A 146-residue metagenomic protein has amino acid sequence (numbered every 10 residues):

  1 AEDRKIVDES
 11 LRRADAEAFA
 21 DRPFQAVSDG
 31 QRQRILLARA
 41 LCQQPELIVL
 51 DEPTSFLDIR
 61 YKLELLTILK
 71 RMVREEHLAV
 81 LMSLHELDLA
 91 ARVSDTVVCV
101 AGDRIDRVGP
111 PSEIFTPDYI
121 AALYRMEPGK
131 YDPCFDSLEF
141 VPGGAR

Functional and structural regions predicted by a protein language model:
E2-F19: Conserved ABC ATPase "signature" region
P23-V27: Conserved ABC ATPase signature
Q44: Conserved catalytic motifs of ABC-family nucleotide-binding domains
I48-E52: Catalytic Walker B motif of ABC-type/P-loop ATPase nucleotide-binding domains
L63-E75: Helical segment within the ABC ATPase nucleotide-binding domain
V97-P110: H-loop (His-switch) and adjacent beta-strand-loop-beta switch element of ABC-type ATPase nucleotide-binding domains
P117, A121-R146: ABC ATPase nucleotide-binding domains
